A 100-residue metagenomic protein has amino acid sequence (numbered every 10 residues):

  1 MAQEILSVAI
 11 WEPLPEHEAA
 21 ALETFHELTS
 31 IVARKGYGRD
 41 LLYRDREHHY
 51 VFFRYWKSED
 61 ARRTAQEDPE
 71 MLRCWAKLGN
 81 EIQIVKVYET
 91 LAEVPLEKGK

Functional and structural regions predicted by a protein language model:
E4-E12, F53: Active-site-flanking beta-strand signature of metal-NTP-handling nucleotidyl enzymes and homologous cyclase-like
W11-E23: Short, surface-exposed ligand-recognition loops at beta-strand->loop->(often short) alpha-helix junctions that present
E27-R39, Y55-E89: An amphipathic, aromatic/His-enriched active-site/gating alpha helix that lines ligand/cofactor pockets
L91-K100: Short, low-order "capping/linker" segments at domain edges
